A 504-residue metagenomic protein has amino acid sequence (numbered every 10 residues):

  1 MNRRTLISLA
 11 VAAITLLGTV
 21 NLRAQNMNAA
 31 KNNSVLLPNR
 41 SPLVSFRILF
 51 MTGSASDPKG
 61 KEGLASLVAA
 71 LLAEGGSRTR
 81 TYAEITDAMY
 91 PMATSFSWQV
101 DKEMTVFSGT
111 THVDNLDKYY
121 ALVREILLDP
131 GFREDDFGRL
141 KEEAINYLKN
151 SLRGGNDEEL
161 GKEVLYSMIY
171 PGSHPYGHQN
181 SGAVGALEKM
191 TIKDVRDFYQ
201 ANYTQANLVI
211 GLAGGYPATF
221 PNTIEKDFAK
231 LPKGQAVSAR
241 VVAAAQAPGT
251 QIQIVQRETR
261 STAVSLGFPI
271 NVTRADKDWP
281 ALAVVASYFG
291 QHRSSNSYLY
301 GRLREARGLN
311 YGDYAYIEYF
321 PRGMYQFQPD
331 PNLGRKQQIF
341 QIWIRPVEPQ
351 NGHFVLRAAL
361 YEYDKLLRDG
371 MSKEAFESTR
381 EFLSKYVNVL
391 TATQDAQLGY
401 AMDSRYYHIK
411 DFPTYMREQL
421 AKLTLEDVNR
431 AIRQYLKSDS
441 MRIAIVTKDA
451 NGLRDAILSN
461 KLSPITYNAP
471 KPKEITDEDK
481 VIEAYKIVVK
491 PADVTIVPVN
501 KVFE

Functional and structural regions predicted by a protein language model:
V20-A24: Sec/Tat signal peptide C-region and signal peptidase I cleavage site
R47, T86-F198, A243-A245, G249 (+3 more regions): Acidic/histidine-enriched segments that form metal/cofactor-coordinating and catalytic pocket/exosite environments
R47-T110, G177-A183, R293-R322: M16/MPP (pitrilysin/insulinase) zinc-metallopeptidase core fold and M16-derived inactive scaffolds
I145-V164, G249-T250, I254-S261, A306-N310 (+4 more regions): Short acidic/His-enriched helical or mixed secondary-structure segments at domain edges of catalytic enzymes and some
N150, E163, I192-D227, V264 (+1 more regions): Non-catalytic, conformational "gating/processing" segments within enzyme and secreted inhibitor domains
S167-L208, T219, Q235-A244, V272 (+3 more regions): Histidine-acidic residue clusters that define the catalytic metal-binding segment of zinc metallopeptidase domains
V209-V272, Q291, T447-V497: An aromatic/glycine/proline-enriched structural segment found at the starts of mature extracellular/organellar domains
S265-G267, Q291-R345, Q394: A structural supersecondary motif
